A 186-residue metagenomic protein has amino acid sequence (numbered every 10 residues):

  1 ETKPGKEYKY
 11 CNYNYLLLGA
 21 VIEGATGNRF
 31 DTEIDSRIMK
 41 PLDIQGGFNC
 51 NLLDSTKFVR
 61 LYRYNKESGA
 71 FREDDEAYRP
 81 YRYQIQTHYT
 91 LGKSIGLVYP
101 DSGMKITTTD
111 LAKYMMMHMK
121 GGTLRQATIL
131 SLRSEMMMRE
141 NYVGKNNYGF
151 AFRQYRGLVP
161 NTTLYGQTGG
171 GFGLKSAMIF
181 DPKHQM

Functional and structural regions predicted by a protein language model:
E1-K3, K183-M186: Short, intrinsically disordered, charge-balanced linker/junction segments flanking boundaries in proteins
E1-Y165: Short, surface-exposed loop or secondary-structure junction motifs that flank catalytic or metal-binding residues
L97-G103, Y165-F180, H184: Glycine-rich phosphate/pyrophosphate-binding beta-alpha loops
